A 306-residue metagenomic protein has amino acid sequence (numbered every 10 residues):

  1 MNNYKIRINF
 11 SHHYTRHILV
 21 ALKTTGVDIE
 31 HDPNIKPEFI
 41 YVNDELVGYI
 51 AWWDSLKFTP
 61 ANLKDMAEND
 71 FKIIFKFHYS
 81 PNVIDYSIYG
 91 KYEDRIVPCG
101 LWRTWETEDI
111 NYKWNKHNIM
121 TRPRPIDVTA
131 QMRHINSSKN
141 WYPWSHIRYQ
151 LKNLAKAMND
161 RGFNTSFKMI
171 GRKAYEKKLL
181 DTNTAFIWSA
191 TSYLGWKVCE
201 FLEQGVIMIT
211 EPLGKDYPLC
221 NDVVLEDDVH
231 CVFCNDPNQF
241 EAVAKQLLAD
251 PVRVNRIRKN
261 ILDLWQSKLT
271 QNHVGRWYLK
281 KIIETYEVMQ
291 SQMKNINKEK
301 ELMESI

Functional and structural regions predicted by a protein language model:
M1-D227, S267, N272-R276, K280 (+3 more regions): Nucleotide-sugar donor-binding catalytic core of glycosyltransferases
T191, D236-P237: Short beta->alpha junction loops/turns
V206, D216, P237-F240, I261: Catalytic phosphate/metal-binding cores of nucleic-acid and nucleotide-processing enzymes, i.e., regions that mediate
P237-R253: C-terminal "capping" alpha-helix adjacent to the active site of nucleotide-linked donor transferases in cell-envelope
L248-V252, I282-M293: Short, hydrophobic alpha-helical segments
R253-K268: A short, well-ordered alpha-helix in the C-terminal region of glycosyltransferases
